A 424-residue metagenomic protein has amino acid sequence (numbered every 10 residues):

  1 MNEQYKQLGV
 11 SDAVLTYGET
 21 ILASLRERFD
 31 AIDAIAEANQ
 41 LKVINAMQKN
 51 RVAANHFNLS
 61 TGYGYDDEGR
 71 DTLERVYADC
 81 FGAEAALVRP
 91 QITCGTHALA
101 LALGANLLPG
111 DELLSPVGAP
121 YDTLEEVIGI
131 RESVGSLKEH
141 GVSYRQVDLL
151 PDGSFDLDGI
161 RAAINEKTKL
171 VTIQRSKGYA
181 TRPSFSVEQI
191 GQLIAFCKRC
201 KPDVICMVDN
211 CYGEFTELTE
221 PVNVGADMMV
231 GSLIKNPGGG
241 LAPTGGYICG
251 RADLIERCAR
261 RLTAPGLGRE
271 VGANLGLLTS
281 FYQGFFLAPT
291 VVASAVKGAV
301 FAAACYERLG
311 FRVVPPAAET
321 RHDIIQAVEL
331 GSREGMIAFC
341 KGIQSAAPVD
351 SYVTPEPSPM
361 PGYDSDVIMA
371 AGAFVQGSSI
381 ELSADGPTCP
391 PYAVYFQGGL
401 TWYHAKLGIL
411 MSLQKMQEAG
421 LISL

Functional and structural regions predicted by a protein language model:
N2-R28, D33, V43-H56, G64-D67 (+5 more regions): Conserved PLP-enzyme active-site core in the AAT-like
F57-L87: Active-site-flanking structural segment that lines cofactor/substrate pockets
A78-A102: Short loop-beta-helix segment that forms the pyridoxal 5′-phosphate
D79-A83, G135-V142, P348-V349: Short helix-loop-beta junction
E84-V88, D111-L114, K169-L170, D203-C206 (+6 more regions): Structural motif
E307-L424: Conserved C-terminal alpha-helix-loop-beta "cap" of PLP-dependent enzymes that closes/shapes the active-site mouth
